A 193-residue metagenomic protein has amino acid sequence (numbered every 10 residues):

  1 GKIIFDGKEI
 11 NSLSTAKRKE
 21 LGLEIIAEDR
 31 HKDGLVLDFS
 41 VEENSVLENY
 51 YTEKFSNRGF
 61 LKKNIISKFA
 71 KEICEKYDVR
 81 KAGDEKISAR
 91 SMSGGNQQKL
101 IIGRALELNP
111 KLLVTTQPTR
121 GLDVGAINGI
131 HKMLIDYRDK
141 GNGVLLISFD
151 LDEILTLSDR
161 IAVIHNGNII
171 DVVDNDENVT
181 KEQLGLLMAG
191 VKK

Functional and structural regions predicted by a protein language model:
G1-K193: Glycine-rich phosphate-binding loops of nucleotide-dependent enzymes
